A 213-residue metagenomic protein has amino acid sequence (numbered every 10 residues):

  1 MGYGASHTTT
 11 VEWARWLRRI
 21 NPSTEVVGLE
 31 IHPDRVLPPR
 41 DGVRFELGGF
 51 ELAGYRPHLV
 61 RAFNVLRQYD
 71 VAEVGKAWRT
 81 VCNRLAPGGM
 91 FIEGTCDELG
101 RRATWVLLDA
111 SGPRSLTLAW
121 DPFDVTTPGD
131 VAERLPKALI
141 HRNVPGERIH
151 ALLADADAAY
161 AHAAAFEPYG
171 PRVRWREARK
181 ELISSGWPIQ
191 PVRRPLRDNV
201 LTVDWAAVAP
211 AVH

Functional and structural regions predicted by a protein language model:
G2-A53: Class I SAM-dependent methyltransferase SAM/SAH-binding core
Y3-T8, R67-V71, E98-L99: Gly/Ser/Thr-rich loops at beta-strand to alpha-helix junctions that form or flank small-molecule/cofactor-binding
G42-V43, P57-H58, G88: Short, well-ordered alpha-helix to beta-strand connector turns
Y55-G75: A short SAM/SAH-binding and catalytic strip from SAM-dependent methyltransferases
R67, E73-M90: A short glycine-rich, Lys/Arg-flanked "PGG" loop and its adjoining helix->strand segment in the class I
T104, L108-E177: A conserved mid-domain beta-alpha-beta active-site/ligand-binding segment of alpha/beta enzyme cores
E167-H213: C-terminal non-catalytic accessory extensions
